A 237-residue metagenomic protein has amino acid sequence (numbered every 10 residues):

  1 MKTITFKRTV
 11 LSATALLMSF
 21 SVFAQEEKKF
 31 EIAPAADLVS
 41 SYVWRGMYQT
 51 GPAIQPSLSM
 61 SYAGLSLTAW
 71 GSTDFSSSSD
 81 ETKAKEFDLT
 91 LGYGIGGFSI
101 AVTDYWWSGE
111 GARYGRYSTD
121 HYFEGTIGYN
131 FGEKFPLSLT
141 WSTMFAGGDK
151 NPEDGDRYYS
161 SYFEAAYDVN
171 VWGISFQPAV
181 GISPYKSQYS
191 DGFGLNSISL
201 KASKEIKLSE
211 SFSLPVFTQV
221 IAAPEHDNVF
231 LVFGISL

Functional and structural regions predicted by a protein language model:
M1-E31: Cleavable N-terminal export/targeting peptides
Q25-E31, G132-P136, D168-Q177, S203-V216: Short loop/turn motifs that connect adjacent beta-strands in outer-membrane beta-barrel proteins
F30-I32, T50-I54, S61, K83-F87 (+5 more regions): Residues that define the transmembrane beta-barrel architecture of outer-membrane proteins
P34-Y42, L65-S76, I100-E110, P136-G147 (+2 more regions): Transmembrane beta-strand segments that form the barrel wall of outer-membrane beta-barrel proteins
T50-D104, D168-S175: Glycine- and aromatic-enriched membrane insertion/assembly motifs of diderm outer-membrane and organelle channel
R116-Y185: Detector for outer-membrane/organellar transmembrane beta-barrel domains, recognizing the amphipathic beta-strand
V169, L200, H226-L237: Outer-membrane beta-barrel "beta-signal"
S175-S209: Outer membrane beta-barrel transmembrane domains
